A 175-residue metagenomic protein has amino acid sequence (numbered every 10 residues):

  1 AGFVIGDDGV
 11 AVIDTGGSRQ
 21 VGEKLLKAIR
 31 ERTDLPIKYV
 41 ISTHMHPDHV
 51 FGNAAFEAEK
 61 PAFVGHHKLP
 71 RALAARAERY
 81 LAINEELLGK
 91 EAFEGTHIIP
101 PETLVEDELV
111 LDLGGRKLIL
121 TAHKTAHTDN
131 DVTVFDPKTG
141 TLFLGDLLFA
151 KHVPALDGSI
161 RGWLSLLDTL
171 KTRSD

Functional and structural regions predicted by a protein language model:
A1-A28, V132-D146: Conserved beta-strand hairpin/beta-sheet module of binuclear metal-dependent hydrolase folds, prominently
G9, L35-K38, E59-A62, R116-L118 (+2 more regions): Loop/turn elements at helix/coil->beta-strand transitions in domains of secreted/extracellular proteins
I13-T15, K38-H46, V64-H67, H123 (+2 more regions): Active-site neighborhood of phospho(di)ester-bond hydrolases with catalytic His/Asp-centered motifs
G16, K151-D175: Cap/insert and terminal regions of metallo-dependent hydrolase folds
V21-L25, G52, L69, S159 (+1 more regions): Stable alpha-helical elements in mature extracytoplasmic
K27-V110, D129: Active-site HxH/HxHxD metal-binding segment of metal-dependent hydrolases
L73-A82, A150-I160: Acidic/histidine-rich helix-loop elements that form or flank divalent-metal/phosphate-binding sites at the catalytic
L104-T139: Core dinuclear metal-dependent hydrolase active-site scaffold
